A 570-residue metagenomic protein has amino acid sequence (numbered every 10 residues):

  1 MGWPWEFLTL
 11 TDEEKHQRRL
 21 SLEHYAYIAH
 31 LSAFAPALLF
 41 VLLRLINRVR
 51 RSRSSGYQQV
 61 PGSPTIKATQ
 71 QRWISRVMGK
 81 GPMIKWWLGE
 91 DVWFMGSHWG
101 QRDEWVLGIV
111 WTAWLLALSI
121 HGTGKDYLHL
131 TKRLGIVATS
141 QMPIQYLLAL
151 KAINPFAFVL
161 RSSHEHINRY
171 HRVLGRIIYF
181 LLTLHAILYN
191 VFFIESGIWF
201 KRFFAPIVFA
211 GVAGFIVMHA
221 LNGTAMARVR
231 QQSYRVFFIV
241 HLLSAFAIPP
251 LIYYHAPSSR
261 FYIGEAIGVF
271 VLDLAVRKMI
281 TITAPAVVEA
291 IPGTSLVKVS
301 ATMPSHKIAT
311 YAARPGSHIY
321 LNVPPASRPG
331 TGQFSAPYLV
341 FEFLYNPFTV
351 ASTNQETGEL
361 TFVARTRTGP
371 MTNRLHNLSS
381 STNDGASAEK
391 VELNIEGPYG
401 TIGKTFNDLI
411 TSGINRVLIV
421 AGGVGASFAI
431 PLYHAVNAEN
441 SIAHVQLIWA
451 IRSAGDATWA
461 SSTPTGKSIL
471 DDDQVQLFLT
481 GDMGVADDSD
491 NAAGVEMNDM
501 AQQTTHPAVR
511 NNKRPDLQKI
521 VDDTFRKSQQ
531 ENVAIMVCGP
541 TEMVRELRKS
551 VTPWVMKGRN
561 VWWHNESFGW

Functional and structural regions predicted by a protein language model:
M1-A157, R172-I177, L181-T183, F193-T224: Helix-rich terminal scaffold detector
G2-H16, H166, L344, Q355 (+3 more regions): Reductase modules of NAD(P)H-dependent flavoproteins
F7-R19, V191-W199, M226-I239, A245-Y262: Transmembrane helix-loop junctions at the membrane interface of multipass transporters and ion channels
S55-G89, E289-I308, G484-T505: Non-transmembrane, juxtamembrane loop and terminal tail segments of multi-pass eukaryotic membrane proteins
S55-P61, G135-T139, N168, R172-H185 (+3 more regions): Classical protein tyrosine phosphatase
Q141-Q145, A220, G268-K278: Alpha-helical transmembrane segments and their membrane-interface exit regions
A152-R172, N222-I239: Transmembrane alpha-helical segments that serve as helix-helix packing and pore/cofactor-lining elements in multipass
V288-N394, I451-R452, L479-G481: Ferredoxin-reductase
